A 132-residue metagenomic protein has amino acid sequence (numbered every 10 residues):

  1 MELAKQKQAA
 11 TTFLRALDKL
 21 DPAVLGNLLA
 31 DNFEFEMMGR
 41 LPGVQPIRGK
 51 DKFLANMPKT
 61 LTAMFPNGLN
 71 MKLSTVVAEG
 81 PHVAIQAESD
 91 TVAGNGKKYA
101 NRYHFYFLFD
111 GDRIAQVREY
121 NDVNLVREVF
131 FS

Functional and structural regions predicted by a protein language model:
M1-D31: Short, low-complexity N-terminal intrinsically disordered segments enriched in polar/charged residues
E2, K59-S132: A beta-strand edge to alpha-helix "cap/lid" segment located at domain peripheries
Q8, T12, N27, A55 (+3 more regions): Charged/polar, solvent-exposed surface patches and flexible loops
A10-F13, V24-L25, F33, G49 (+4 more regions): Hydrophobic pocket/interface hotspot
K19, A23, K52, Y99: Short, flexible micro-motifs
L25, A30-N32, M38, V44 (+3 more regions): Generic secondary-structure boundary/loop-capping signal
A30-A78: A solvent-exposed, acidic/Ser-Thr-rich amphipathic alpha-helical stretch
